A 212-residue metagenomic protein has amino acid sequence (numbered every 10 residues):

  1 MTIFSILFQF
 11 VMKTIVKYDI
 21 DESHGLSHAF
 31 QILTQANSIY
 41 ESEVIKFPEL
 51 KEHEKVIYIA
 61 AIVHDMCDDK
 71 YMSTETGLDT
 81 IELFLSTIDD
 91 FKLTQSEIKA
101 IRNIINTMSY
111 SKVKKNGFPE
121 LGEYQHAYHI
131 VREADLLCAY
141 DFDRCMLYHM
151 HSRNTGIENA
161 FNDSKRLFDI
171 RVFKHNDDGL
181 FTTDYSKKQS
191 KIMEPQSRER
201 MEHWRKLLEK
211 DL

Functional and structural regions predicted by a protein language model:
M1-I15, N37: Short alpha-helical hairpin
D19-K51, V63, V113-L212: Divalent metal-dependent phosphate-bond-processing catalytic cores, especially two-metal-ion Mg2+/Mn2+ enzymes that act
Q31-N37, T74-F91: An active-site-proximal "capping" alpha-helix that borders the catalytic cofactor pocket
F47-E54, S96-I98: Short helix-terminating capping/connector loops at secondary-structure junctions
E52-I81, R102-S111, D135: His-Asp-centered metal-binding catalytic motifs of divalent-metal-dependent phosphohydrolases/nucleases
I81-E120: Hydrophobic, well-structured mid-protein blocks that either form specific transmembrane helices
